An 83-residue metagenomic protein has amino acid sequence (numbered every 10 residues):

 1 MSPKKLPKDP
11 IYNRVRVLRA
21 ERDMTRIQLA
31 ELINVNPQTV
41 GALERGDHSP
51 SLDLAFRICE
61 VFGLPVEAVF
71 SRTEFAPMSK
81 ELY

Functional and structural regions predicted by a protein language model:
M1-E21: A short, Lys/Arg-rich alpha-helix, primarily the initiator
M1-K5, E60, F70-Y83: Short, charged recognition helix plus adjacent turn of helix-turn-helix-like nucleic-acid-binding domains
R16, I27, F56: Residues within the helices of the helix-turn-helix
A20, E31, E60: Alpha-helical residues within the helix-turn-helix
A20, N34, R45, E74: Residue-level detection of the helix-turn-helix DNA-binding "recognition helix"
D23-A42: Short alpha-helical DNA-recognition segment
R26, P37, D47-H48, V66: The DNA-contacting recognition helix of HTH DNA-binding domains and analogous helical DNA-recognition elements
D53-A68: DNA major-groove recognition helix of helix-turn-helix/homeodomain DNA-binding modules
